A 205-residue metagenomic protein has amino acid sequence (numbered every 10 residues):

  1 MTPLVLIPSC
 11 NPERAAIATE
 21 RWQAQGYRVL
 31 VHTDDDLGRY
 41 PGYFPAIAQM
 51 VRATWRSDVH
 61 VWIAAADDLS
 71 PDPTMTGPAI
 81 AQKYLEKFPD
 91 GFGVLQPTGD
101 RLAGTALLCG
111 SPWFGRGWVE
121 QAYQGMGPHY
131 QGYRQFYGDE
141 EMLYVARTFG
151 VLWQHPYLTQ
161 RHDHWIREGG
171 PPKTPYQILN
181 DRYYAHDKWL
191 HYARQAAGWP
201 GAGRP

Functional and structural regions predicted by a protein language model:
M1-A24: N-proximal low-complexity "stem/linker" segments adjacent to membrane-targeting elements
L30-V59, M75: Active-site-proximal specificity loops/subdomain of glycosyltransferases
D58-D72: Short beta-strand-to-loop acidic/aromatic patch adjacent to the donor-nucleotide binding site
P73-V94: Conserved donor-nucleotide/metal-binding helix-loop-beta segment in metal-dependent transferases, i.e., the alpha-helix
G91-G110: Short beta-strand-to-loop element that shapes/binds the nucleotide-sugar donor at the catalytic cleft/hinge
G110-G125: Conserved nucleotide-sugar donor-binding and metal-coordinating catalytic region shared by glycosyltransferases
R134-P205: C-terminal catalytic/acceptor-binding lobe
